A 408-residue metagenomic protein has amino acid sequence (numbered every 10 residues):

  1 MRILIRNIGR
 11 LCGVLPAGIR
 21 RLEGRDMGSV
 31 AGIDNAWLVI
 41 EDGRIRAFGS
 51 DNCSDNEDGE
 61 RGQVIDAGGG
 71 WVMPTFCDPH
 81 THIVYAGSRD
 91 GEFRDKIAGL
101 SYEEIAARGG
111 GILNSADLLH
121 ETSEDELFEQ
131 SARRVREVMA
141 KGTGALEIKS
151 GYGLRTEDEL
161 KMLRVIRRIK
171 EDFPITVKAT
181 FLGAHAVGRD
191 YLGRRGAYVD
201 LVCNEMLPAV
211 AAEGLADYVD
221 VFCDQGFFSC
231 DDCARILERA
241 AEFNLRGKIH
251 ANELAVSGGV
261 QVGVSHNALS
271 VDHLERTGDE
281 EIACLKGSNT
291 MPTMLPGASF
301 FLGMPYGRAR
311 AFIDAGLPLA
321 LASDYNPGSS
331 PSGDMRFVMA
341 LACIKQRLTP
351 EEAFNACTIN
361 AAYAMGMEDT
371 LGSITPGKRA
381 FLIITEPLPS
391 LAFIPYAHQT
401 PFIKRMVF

Functional and structural regions predicted by a protein language model:
M1-N56: N-terminal metal-binding scaffold of metallo-dependent hydrolase/deaminase domains
L4, G62-D66, A179, M406: Conserved beta-strand scaffold positions in the cores of enzyme catalytic domains, especially in NTP/NDP-utilizing
I8, L38, G43, G69 (+13 more regions): Divalent metal-coordination and catalytic microenvironments
I19-M27, C357-I359, R379-F408: C-terminal cap of metal-dependent C-N hydrolases
A67-Q130: Metal-associated gating/positioning segment near the N- to mid-region
F76, G142-T143, A216, A268: A structural motif
L113-A132, R136-E137, G144-S257: Metal-coordinating catalytic core of metallo-dependent amide/deamination hydrolases
R246-G247, V256-S373, T385-P389: Active-site-adjacent C-terminal substructures of enzyme catalytic domains
